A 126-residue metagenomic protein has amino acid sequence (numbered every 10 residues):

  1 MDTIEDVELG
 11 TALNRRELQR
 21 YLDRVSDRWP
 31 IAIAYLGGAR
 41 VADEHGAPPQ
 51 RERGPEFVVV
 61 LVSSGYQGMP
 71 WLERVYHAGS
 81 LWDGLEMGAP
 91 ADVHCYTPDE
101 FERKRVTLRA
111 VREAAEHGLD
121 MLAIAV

Functional and structural regions predicted by a protein language model:
M1-Y35, A39-R53, S63-V126: Catalytic core of pol beta-like nucleotidyltransferases
